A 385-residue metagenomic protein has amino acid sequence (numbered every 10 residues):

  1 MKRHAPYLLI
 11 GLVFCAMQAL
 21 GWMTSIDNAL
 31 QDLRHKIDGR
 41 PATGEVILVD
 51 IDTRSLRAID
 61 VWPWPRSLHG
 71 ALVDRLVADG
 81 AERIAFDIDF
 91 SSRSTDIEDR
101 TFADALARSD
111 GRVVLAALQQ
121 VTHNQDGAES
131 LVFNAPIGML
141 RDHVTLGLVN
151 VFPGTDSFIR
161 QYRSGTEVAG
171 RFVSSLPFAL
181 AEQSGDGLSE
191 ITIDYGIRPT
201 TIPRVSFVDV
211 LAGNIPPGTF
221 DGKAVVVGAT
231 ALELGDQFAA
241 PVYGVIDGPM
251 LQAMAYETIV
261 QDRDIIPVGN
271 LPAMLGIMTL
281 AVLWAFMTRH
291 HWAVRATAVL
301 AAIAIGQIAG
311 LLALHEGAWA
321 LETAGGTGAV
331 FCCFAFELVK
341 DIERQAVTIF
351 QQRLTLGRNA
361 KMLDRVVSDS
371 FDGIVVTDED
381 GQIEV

Functional and structural regions predicted by a protein language model:
K2-S189, P217-I305: Non-transmembrane functional regions of envelope-associated proteins
Q18, G310-L311: Structural signal for membrane-spanning alpha-helices in multi-pass inner-membrane proteins, emphasizing helix cores
D52, P177, S206-F207, L321-E322: Helix N-cap / beta->alpha transition motif
D60-W64, D89-S94, T201-D209, Q352-L354: Short, flexible loop segments at the rims of nucleotide/cofactor-binding pockets, characterized by
S189-R204: Active-site Gly/Thr loop motif
V208-G218: Surface-exposed ligand/attachment interfaces on beta-rich extracellular proteins
L312-W319, T323-K361: Juxtamembrane or sensor-core-proximal signal-transducing alpha helices that couple sensory domains to cytosolic
L356-E379, I383: Sensory modules in modular signal-transduction proteins
